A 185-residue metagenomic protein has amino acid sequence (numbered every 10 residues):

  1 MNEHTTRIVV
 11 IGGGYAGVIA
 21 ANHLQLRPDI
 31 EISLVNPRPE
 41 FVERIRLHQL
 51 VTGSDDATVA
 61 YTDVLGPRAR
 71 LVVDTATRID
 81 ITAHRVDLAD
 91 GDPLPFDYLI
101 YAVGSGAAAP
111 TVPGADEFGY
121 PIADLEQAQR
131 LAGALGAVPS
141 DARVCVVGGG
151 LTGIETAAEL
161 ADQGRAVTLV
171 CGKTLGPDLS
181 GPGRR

Functional and structural regions predicted by a protein language model:
M1-T5, A69-R143: FAD-binding core/adjacent interface of flavoenzyme oxidoreductases
N2-R70, E155-G181: Beta1-alpha1 glycine-rich phosphate/pyrophosphate-binding loop at the start of Rossmann-like nucleotide-binding domains
I11-G12, Y101, V147-G148: Conserved N-terminal Rossmann-fold NAD(P)-binding element of oxidoreductases
G14-Y15, L125, G150: Alpha-helix N-cap/helix-start capping motif
F118-G119, V144-V147, K173-L179: Flexible, glycine/proline-enriched loop segments at strand-loop-helix junctions that form or flank small-ligand binding
R130-V170: Rossmann-like NAD(P)H-binding beta-loop-alpha module
